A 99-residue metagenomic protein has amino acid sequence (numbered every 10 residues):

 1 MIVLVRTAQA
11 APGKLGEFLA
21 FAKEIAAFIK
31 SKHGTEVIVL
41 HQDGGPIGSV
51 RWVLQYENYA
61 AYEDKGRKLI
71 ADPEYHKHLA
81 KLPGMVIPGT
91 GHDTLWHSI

Functional and structural regions predicted by a protein language model:
M1-I2, I99: Absolute protein N-terminus
I2-R6, F18, V50-V53: Short, structured motif recognition centered on aromatic/hydrophobic residues
V3, K23, V53-E57, L69-D72: Generic alpha-helical hydrophobic packing signal
Q9: Acidic, Ser/Thr
P12, Q55-A61: Helix N-cap motif at beta-to-alpha junctions
K14-E36, L69-I70, E74, L79-K81: Short amphipathic alpha-helical segments
F28, T35-R51, E57, H76-I99: Glycine-rich beta-strand-turn "strand-cap" elements at beta-sheet edges
